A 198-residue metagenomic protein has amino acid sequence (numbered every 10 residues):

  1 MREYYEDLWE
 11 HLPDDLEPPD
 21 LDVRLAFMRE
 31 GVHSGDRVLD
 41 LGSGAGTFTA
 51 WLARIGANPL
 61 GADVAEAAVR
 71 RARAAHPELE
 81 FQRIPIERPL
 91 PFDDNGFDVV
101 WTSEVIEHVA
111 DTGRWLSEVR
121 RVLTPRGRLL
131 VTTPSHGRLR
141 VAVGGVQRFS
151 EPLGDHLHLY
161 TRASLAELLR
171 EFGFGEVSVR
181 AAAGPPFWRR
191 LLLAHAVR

Functional and structural regions predicted by a protein language model:
M1-D93, V99, S103, L116 (+2 more regions): Conserved N-terminal segment of class I S-adenosyl-L-methionine
A67, A110-R114, V141: Short N-terminal helix/helix-N-cap motif within the alpha/beta-hydrolase-1
E104-H108: A short His-aromatic
G113-P125: A short glycine-rich, Lys/Arg-flanked "PGG" loop and its adjoining helix->strand segment in the class I
G127-T133: Conserved beta-strand signature within the Rossmann-like core of class I S-adenosyl-L-methionine
P134-H156: Short, glycine-/aromatic-enriched active-site segment of Class I SAM-dependent methyltransferases
E171-F172: Substrate-binding/catalytic lobe of Class I Rossmann-like enzymes that use SAM or dcSAM, i.e., the mid-to-C-terminal
